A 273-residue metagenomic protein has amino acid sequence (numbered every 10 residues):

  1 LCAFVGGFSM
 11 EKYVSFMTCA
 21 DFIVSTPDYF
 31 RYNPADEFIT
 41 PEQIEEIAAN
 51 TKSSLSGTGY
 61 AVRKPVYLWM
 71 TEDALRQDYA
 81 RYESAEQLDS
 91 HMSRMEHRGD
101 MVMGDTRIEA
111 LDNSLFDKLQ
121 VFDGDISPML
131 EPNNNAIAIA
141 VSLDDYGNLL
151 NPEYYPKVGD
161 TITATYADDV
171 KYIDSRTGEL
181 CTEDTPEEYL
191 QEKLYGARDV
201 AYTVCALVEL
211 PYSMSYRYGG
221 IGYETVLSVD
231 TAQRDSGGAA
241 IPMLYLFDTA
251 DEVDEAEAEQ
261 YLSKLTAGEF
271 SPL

Functional and structural regions predicted by a protein language model:
G7-L273: Basic-flanked hydrophobic alpha-helices used for secretion and membrane insertion
